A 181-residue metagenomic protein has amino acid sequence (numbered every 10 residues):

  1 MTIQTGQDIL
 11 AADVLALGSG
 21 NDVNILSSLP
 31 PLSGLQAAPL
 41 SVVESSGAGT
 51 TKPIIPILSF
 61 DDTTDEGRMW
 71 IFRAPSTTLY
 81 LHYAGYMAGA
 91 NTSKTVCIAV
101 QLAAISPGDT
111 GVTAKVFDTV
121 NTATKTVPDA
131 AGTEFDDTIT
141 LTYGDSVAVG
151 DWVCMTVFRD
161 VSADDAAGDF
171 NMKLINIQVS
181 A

Functional and structural regions predicted by a protein language model:
M1-A16, A181: Short, intrinsically disordered N-terminal pre-domain segments
A12-L58: N-terminal leader/pro-regions and domain N-caps
K52-T78: Short beta-strands within extracellular/lumenal beta-sheet-rich domains
I55, G67-M69, F158-A181: Proprotein-processing/basic-patch segments
S76-T77, Y86-T95, I105-D109, S162-A166: Extended, low-complexity, turn-rich repeat/linker tracts enriched in Gly/Pro/Ser/Thr and Asp/Glu that occur
C97-Q101: Beta-strand signatures of extracellular beta-sandwich domains
T110-S146: Extracellular carbohydrate recognition and processing domains and analogous Trp-centered ligand-binding platforms
D145-D160: Noncatalytic modules at the cell exterior or secretory-pathway interfaces, chiefly beta-strand-rich lectin/adhesion
